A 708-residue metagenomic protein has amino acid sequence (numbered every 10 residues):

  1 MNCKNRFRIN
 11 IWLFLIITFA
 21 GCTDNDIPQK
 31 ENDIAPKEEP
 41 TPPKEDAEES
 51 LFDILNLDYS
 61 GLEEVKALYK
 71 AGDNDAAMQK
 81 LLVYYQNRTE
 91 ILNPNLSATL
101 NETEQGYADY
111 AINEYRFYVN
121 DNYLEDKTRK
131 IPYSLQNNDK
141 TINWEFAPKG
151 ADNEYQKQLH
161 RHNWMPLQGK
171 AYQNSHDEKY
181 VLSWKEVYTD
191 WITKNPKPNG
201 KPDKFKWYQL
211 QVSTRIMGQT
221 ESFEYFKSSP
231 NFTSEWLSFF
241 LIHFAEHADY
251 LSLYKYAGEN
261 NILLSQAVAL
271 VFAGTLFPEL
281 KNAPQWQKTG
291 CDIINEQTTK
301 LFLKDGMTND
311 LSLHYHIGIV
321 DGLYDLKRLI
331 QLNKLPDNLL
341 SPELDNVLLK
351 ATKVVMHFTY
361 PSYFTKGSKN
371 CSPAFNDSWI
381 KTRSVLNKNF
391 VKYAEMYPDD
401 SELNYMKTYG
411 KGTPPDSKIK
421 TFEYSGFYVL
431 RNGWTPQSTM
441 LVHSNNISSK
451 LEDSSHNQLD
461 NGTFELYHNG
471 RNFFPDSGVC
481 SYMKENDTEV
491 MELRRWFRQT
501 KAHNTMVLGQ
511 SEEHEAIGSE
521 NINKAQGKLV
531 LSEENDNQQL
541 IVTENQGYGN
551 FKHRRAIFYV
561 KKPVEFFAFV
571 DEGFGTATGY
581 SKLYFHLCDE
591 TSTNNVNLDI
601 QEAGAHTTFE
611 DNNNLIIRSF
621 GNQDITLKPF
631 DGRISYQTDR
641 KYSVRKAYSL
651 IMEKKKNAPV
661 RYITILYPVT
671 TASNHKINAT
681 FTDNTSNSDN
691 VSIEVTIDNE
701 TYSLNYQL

Functional and structural regions predicted by a protein language model:
N2-I11: Bacterial N-terminal signal peptides that target proteins for export
F19-G21: C-terminal motif of bacterial Sec signal peptides marking the signal peptidase cleavage site
T23-N25: Bacterial signal peptide processing site
P40-K127: Extreme N-terminal leader/anchor segments
T141, F146-A351: Aromatic-lined, polymer-binding surfaces characteristic of secreted/periplasmic polysaccharide-degrading enzymes
S213, E485-L708: CBM-like, beta-strand-rich accessory domains located in the C-terminal region of large, secreted polysaccharide-active
L303, M307-F473, K655-N657, R661 (+1 more regions): Carbohydrate-active enzyme catalytic cores, enriched for enzymes that act on polyanionic acidic polysaccharides
F474-S477, M483-N486: Cytochrome P450 core scaffold surrounding the K-helix E-X-X-R motif and the conserved "meander" helix-loop region
